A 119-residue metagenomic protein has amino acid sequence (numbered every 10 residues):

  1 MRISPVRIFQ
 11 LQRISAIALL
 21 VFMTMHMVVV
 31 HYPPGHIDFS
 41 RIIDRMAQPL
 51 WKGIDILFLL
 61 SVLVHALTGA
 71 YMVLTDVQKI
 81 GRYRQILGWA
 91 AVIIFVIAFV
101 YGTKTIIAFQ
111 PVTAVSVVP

Functional and structural regions predicted by a protein language model:
M1-P119: Membrane-embedded alpha-helical bundles that constitute the cytochrome b-like, heme-associated redox core of multi-pass
